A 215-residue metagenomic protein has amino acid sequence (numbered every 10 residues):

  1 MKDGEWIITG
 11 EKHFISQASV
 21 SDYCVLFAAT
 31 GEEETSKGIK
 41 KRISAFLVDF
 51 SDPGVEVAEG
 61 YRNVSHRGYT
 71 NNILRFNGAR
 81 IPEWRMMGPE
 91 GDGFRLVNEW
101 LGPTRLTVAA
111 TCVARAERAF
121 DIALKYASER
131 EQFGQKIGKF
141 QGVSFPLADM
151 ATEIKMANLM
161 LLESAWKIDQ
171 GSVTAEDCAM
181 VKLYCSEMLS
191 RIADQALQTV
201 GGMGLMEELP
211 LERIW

Functional and structural regions predicted by a protein language model:
M1-I7, H66-G68: Short, ordered beta-strand-loop transition motifs
G4-E5, T9-E56: A short core secondary-structure module
E5-W6, I73-R75, P89-F94, N98-W215: Alpha-helical interface subdomain recognition
H13-S19, S65-H66, P103-T107: Glycine-rich phosphate/pyrophosphate-binding beta-alpha loops
V20-S21, K41, Y69-N71, L101 (+1 more regions): Short, solvent-exposed loop/turn segments at the edges of secondary structure
S36-G38, V57-E59, E83-E90: Short, charged, solvent-exposed linker or helix-capping segments at domain edges/interfaces that act as flexible hinges
P53-R80: Flexible, small-/acidic-enriched active-site or ligand-binding loops
